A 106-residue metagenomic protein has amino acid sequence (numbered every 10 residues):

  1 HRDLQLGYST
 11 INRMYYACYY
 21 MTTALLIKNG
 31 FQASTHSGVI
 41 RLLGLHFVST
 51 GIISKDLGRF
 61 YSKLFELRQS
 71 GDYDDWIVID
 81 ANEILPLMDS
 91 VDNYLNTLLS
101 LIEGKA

Functional and structural regions predicted by a protein language model:
H1-A106: Terminal alpha-helical segments
